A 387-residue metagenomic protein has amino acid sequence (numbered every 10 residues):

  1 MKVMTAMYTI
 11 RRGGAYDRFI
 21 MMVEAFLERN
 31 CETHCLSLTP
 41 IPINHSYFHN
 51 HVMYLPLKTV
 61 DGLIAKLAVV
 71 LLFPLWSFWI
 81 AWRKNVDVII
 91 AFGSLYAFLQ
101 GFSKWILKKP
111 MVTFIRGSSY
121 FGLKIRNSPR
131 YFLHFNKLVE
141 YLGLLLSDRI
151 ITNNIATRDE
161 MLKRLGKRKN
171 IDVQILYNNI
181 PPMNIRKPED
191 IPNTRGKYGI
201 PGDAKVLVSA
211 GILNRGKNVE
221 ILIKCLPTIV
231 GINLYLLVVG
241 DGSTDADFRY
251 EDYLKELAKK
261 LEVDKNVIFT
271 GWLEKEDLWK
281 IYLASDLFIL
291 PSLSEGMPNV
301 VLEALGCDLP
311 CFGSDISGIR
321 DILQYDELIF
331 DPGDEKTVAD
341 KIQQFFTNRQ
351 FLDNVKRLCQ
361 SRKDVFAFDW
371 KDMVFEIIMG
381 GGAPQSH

Functional and structural regions predicted by a protein language model:
M4, P201-K217, I223-L226, L237: Conserved donor-binding/catalytic core segment of Leloir-type glycosyltransferases
A68-L72, P110, Y120-L146, D159 (+3 more regions): Nucleotide-sugar donor phosphate/pyrophosphate-binding loop at the beta->alpha transition of glycosyltransferases
A91-Y96, I115: Short His-centered aromatic/hydrophobic patch
L145-D172, I180-N184: A short, active-site helix/loop in glycosyltransferases that binds the activated sugar's phosphate group
W272-L273, K280-S285: Short alpha-helical donor nucleotide-sugar binding micro-motif in glycosyltransferases
L293: Aromatic "clamp/platform" in nucleotide-sugar-dependent glycosyltransferases that forms part of the donor/acceptor
P310-G313: Short hydrophobic beta-strand element within catalytic cores of glycosyltransferases and related nucleotide-activated
Y325-E335, Q344-R349: Conserved acidic donor-binding segment of nucleotide-sugar-dependent glycosyltransferases
